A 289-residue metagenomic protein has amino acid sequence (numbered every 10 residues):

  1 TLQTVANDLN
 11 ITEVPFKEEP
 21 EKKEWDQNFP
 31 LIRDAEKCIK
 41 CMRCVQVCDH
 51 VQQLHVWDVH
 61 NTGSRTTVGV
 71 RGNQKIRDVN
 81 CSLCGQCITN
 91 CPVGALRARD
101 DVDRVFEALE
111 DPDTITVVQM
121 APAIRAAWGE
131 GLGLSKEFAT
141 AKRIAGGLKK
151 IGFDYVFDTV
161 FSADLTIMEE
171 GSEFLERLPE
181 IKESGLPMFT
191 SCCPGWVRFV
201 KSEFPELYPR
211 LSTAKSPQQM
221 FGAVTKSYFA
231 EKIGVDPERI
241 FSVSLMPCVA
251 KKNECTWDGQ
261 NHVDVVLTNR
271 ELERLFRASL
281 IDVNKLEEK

Functional and structural regions predicted by a protein language model:
T1-L83, T89, L96-D111, I115: Fe-S ferredoxin-like electron-transfer domains and their immediately adjacent linker/connector regions across
L9-D26, I76-Q86, A123-A127, R177-M188 (+1 more regions): Short, Lys/Arg-enriched charge-dense amphipathic segments
P20-K22, Q27-N28, Q46, W57-V59 (+9 more regions): Generic structural signal for short, flexible, solvent-exposed coil/loop and linker residues
C41, C48, C84, C91 (+3 more regions): Generic recognition of cysteine residues
H55, I88, L272-F276: Mobile "lid/hinge" segments at catalytic clefts and subdomain interfaces of large enzymes
A98-K289: Iron-sulfur-associated redox domains of electron-transfer enzymes in respiratory and anaerobic energy metabolism
